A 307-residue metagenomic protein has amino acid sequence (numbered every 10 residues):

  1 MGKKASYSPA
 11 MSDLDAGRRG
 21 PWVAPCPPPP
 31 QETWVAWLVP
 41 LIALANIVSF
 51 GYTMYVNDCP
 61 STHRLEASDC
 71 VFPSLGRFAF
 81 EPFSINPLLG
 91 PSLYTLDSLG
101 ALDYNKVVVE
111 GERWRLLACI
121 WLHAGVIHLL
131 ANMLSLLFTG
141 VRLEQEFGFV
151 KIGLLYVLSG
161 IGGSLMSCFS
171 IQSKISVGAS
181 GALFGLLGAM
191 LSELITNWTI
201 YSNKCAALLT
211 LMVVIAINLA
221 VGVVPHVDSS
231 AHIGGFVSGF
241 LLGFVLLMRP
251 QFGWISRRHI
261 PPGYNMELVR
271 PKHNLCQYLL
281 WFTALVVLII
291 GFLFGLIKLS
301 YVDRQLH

Functional and structural regions predicted by a protein language model:
M1-I120, E144, N203-K204, L246 (+1 more regions): N-terminal signal-anchor transmembrane helix
P29, C119-M190: Transmembrane helix-loop-helix
V39-A43, L130, G153-V157, L208-M212 (+2 more regions): Hydrophobic alpha-helical transmembrane segments
S49, T53-D58, N132-V150, V157-L158 (+2 more regions): Membrane-interfacial alpha-helical segments at the cytosolic side of multi-pass membrane proteins
R113-A118, L158, G162, L209-A216: Alpha-helical membrane-protein architecture signal
V141-R142, I161-F169, M190, A216-G222 (+3 more regions): Alpha-helical transmembrane segments of multipass membrane proteins
C168-V177, N197-Y201, G222-S230: Membrane-interface helix caps and helix-loop-helix hairpins in membrane proteins
L183-V224, F244: Multi-pass alpha-helical transmembrane bundles in non-GPCR membrane proteins that perform intramembrane catalysis
